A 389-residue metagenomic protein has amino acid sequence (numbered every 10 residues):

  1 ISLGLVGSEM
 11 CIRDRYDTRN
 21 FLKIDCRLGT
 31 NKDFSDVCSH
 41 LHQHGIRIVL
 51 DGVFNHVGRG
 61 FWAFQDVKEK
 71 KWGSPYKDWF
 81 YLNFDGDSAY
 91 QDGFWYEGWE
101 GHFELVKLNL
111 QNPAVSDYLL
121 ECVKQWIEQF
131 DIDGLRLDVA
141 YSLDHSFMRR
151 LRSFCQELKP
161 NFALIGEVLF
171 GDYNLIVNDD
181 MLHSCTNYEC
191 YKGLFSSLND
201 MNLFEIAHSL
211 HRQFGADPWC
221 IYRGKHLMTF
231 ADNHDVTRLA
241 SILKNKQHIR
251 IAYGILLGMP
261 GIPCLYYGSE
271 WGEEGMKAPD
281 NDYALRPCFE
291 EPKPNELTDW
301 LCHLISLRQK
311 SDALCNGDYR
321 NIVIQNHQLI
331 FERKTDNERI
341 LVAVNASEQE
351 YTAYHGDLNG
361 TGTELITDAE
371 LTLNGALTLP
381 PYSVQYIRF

Functional and structural regions predicted by a protein language model:
I1-G7, I12: Single conserved hydrophobic/aromatic residue that forms the stacking wall/gate of nucleotide- or nucleobase-binding
S8, Y16-R47, N245-Q247, N295: Aromatic- and glycine-enriched glycan-recognition loops and surfaces that form the carbohydrate-binding subsites
R13-R19, F54-G93, D179-E189, D280-A284: Aromatic- and acidic-residue-enriched segments that line the glycan-binding/catalytic groove of carbohydrate-active
R15-T30, G101-S116, D133-S142, S197 (+2 more regions): The substrate-binding groove and active-site-proximal loops of carbohydrate-active enzymes, especially glycoside
H40, D180, F204, I249 (+3 more regions): Carbohydrate-interacting/catalytic domains
H44, W62-L105, G193-A216: Core domains of carbohydrate- and sulfate-ester-processing enzymes
I48-L50, L135, L164-G166, T229 (+1 more regions): Hydrophobic faces of well-ordered beta-strands that scaffold small-molecule active sites in alpha/beta enzyme cores
E128, D138-I221, I255, E274-H303 (+1 more regions): Active-site-proximal helices and loops of the catalytic beta/alpha 8
